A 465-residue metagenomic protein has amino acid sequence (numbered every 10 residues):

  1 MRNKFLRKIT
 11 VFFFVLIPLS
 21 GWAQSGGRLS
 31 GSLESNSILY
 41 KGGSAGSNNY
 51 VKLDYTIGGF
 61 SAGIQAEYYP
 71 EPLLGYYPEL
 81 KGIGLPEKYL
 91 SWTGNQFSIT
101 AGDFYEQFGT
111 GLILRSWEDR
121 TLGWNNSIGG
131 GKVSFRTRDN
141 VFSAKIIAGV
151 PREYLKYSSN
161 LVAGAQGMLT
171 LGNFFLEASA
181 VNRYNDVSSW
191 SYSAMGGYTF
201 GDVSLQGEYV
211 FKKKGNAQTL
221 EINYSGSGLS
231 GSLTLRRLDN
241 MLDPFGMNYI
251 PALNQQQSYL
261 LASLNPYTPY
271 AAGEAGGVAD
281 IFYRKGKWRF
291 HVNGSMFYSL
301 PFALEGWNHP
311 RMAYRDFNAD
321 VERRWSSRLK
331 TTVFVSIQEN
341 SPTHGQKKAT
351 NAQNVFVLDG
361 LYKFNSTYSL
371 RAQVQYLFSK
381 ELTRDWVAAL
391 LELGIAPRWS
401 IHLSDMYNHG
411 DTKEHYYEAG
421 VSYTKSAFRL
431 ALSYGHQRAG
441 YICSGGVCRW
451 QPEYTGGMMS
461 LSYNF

Functional and structural regions predicted by a protein language model:
M1-L29, F465: Bacterial Sec-dependent N-terminal signal peptides
F12, N140, N240: Phosphate/oxyanion-binding loops and surfaces in catalytic or ligand/nucleic-acid-binding neighborhoods
G21-E106, L112-W117, G123-A148, E153-F174 (+16 more regions): Beta-barrel outer-membrane channel/assembly domains of diderm bacteria
E34, G46-N48, V187, G197-F465: Exposed, low-structure sequence patches enriched in small/polar residues
Y69, F104, P151, V181-R183 (+3 more regions): An acidic- and aromatic-residue-enriched active-site/binding cleft used to recognize and process polar
E118-D119, I250: Short, hinge-like loop/turn segments at secondary-structure boundaries
G129, Y192, Q218: Beta-rich catalytic cores
N182-M195: Domain-core and long-helix interface of multi-subunit machines
